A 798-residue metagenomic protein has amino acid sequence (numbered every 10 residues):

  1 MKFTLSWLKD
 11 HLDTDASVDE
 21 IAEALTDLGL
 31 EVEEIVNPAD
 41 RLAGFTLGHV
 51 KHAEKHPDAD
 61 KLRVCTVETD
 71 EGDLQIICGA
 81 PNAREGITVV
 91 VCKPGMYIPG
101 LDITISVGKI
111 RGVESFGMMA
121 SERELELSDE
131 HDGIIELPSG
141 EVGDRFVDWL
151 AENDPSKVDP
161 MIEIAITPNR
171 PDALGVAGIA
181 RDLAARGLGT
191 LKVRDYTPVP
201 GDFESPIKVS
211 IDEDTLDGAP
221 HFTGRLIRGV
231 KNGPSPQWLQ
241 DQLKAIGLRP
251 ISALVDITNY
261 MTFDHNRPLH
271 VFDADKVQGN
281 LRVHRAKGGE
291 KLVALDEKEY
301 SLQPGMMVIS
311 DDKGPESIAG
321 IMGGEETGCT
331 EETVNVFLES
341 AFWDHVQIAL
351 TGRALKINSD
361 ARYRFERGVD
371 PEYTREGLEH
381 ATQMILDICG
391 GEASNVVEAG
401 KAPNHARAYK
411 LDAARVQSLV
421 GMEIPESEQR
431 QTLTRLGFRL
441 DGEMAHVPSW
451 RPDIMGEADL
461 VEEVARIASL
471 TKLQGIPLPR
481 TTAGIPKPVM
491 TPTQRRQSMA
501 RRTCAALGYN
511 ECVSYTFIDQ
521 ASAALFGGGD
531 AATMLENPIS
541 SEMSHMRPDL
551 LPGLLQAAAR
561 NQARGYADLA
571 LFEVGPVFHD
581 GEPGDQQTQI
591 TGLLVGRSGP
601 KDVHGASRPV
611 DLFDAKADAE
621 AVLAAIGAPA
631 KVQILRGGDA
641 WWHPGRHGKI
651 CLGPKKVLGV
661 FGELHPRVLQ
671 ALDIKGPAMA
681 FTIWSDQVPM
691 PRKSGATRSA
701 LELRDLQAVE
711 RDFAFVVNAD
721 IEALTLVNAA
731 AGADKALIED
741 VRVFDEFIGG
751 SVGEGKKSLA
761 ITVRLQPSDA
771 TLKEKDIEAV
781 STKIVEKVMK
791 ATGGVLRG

Functional and structural regions predicted by a protein language model:
M1-F203, F337, D360, R364 (+3 more regions): Phosphate-backbone binding interfaces of nucleic-acid-interacting proteins
K2, E20, R435-G437, D585 (+1 more regions): A carboxyl-terminal module marker
L5, E23, L28, R63 (+2 more regions): Glycine/proline-enriched, intrinsically flexible loops and inter-domain linkers
A39-A43, P198-P200, M261, T482-I485 (+3 more regions): Beta-rich nucleic-acid/ligand-interaction surfaces
L47-I77, D241, T258-E326: Conserved mixed alpha/beta core segments that line enzyme active sites in large multi-domain catalysts
R111-E124, E130-E136, G143, S156 (+7 more regions): Mobile "lid/hinge" segments at catalytic clefts and subdomain interfaces of large enzymes
G178, Y409-F572, R764-Q766, D776-G798: Extended, well-folded interaction surfaces typified by the phenylalanyl-tRNA synthetase beta subunit core
L183, G187-E213, C389-V416, E423 (+1 more regions): Terminal amphipathic helices with adjacent charged low-complexity linkers/tails
